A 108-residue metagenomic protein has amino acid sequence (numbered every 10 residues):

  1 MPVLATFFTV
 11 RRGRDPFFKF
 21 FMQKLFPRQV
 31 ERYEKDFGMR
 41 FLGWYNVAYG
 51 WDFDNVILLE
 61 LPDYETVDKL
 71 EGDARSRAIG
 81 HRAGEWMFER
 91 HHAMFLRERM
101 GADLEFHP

Functional and structural regions predicted by a protein language model:
M1-D73, R77, F88-P108: Short S/T/G/P-rich N-terminal loop/turn motif that feeds into the first structured element of a domain
A83-G84: C-terminal structural segments of small proteins and small subunits
